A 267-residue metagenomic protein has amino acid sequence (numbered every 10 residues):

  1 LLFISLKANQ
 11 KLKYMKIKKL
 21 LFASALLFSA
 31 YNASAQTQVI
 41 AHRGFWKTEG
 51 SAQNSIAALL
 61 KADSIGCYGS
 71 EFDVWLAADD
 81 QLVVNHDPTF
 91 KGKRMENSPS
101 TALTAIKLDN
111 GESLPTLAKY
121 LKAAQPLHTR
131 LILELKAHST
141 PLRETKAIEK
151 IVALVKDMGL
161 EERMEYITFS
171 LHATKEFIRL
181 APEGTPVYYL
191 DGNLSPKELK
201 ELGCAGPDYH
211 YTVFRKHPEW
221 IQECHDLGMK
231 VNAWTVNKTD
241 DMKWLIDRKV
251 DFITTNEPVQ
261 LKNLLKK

Functional and structural regions predicted by a protein language model:
L1-Q38: Bacterial Sec-dependent N-terminal signal peptides
A35-K267: Phosphate-group recognition and catalysis centered on beta-loop-alpha active-site segments
